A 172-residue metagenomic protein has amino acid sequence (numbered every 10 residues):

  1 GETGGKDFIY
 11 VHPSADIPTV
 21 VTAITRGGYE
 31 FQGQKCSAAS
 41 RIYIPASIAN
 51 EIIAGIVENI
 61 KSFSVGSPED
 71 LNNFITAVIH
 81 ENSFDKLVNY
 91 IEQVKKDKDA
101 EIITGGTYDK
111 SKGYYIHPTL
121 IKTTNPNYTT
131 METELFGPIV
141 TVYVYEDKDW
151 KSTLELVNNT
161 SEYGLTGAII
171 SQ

Functional and structural regions predicted by a protein language model:
G1-P126, D147-L156: ALDH superfamily catalytic-core signature
N73, G113-H117, T133-V140, T160-L165: Conserved glycine-rich beta-strand-loop-beta hairpin in the small C-terminal domain of fold type I
A100-T104, Y163-S171: Bilobed periplasmic-binding protein-like "clamshell/Venus-flytrap" ligand-binding domains
Y128-E132: Cytochrome P450 core scaffold surrounding the K-helix E-X-X-R motif and the conserved "meander" helix-loop region
V142-E146: Conserved beta-strand/loop elements of the cytosolic catalytic core of P-type E1-E2 ATPases, chiefly in the P-domain
